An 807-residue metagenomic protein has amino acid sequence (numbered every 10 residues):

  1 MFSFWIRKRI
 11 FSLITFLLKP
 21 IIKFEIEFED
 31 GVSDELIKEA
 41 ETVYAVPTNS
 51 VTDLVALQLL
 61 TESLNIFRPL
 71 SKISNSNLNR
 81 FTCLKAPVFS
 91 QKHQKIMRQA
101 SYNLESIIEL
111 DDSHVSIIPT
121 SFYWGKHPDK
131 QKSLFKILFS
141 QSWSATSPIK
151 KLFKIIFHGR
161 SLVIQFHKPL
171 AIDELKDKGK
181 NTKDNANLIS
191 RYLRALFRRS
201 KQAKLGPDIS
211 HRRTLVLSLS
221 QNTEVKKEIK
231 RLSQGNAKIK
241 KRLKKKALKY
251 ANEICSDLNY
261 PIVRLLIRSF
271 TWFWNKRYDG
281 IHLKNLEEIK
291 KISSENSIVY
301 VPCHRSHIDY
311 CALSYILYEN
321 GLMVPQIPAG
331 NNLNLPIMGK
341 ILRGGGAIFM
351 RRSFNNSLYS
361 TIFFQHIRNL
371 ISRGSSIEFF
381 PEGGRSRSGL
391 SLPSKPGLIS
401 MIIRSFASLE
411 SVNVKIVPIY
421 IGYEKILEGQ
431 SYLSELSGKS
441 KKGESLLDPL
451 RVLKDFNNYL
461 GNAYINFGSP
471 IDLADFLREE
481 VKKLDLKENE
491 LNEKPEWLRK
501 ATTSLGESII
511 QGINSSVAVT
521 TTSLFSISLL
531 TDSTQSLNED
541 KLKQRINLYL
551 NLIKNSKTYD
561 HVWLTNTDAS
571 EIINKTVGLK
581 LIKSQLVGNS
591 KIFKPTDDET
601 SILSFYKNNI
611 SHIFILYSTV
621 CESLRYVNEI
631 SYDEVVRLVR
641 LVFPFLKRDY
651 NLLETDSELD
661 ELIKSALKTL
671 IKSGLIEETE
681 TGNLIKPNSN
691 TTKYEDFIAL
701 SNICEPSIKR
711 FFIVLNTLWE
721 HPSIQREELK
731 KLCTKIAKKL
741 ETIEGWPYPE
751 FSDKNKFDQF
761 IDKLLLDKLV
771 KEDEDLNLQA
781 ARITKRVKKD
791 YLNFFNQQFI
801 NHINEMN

Functional and structural regions predicted by a protein language model:
M1-N807: Membrane-interfacial terminal anchoring regions of lipid-handling membrane enzymes
